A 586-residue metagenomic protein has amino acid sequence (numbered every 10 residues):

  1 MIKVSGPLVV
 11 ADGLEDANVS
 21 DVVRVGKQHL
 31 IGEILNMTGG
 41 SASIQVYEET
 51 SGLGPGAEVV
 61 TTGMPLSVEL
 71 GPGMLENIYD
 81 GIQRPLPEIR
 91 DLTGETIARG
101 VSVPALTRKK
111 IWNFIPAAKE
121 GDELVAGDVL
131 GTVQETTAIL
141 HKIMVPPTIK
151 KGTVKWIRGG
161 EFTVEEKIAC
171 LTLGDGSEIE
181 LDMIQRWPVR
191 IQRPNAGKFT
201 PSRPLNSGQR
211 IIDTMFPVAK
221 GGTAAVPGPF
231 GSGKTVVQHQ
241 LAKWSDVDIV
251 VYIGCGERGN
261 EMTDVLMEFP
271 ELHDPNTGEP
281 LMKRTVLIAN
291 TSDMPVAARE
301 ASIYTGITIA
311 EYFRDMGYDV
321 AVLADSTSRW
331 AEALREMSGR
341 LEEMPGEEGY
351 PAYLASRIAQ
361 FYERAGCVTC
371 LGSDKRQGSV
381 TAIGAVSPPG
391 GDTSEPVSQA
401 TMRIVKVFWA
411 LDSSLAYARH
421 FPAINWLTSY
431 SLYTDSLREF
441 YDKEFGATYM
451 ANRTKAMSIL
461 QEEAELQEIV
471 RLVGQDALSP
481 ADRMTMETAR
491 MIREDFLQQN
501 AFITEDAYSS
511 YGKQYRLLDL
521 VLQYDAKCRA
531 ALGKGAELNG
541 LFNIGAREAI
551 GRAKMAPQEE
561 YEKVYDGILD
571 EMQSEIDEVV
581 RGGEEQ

Functional and structural regions predicted by a protein language model:
M1, I34, I78, V129 (+1 more regions): Conserved hydrophobic positions within beta-strands
I2-A98: N-terminal accessory targeting/assembly segments
A11-D16, Y47-G52, S67, I115-D122 (+3 more regions): Short, surface-exposed secondary-structure edge patches
L14, Q28, M64-P65, Q83 (+4 more regions): Short, surface-exposed secondary-structure boundary micro-motifs
L30, G40-A42, M64, K150-G152 (+3 more regions): Metallocofactor- and cofactor-centric catalytic cores in central/energy metabolism, strongly enriched
D91-P147, V154, T163-T223, V237-Q240 (+2 more regions): P-loop NTPase nucleotide-binding/switch module
T214-M215, G221-A546: P-loop NTPase catalytic core
L532-Q586: C-terminal amphipathic alpha-helical interaction region
